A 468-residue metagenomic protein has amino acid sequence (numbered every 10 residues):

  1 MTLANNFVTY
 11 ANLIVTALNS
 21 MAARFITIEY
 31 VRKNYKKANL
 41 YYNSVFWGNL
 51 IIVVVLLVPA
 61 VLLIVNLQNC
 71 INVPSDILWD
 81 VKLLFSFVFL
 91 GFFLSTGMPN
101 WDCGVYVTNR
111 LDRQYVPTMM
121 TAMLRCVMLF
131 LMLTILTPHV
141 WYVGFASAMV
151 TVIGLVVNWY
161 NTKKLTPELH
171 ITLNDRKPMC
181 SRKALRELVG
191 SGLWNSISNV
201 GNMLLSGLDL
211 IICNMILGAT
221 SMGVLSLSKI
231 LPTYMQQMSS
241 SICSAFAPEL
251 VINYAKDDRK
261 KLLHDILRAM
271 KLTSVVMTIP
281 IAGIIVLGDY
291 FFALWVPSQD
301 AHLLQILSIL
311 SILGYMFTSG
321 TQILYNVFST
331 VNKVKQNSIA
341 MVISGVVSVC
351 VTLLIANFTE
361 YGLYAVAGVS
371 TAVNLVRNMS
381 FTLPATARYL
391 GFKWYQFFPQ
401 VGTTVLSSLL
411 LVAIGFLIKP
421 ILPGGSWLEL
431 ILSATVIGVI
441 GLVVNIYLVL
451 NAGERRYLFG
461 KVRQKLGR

Functional and structural regions predicted by a protein language model:
M1-N12, Y41, V140-F145, K183-S191 (+4 more regions): Interfacial/gating helices of multi-pass transporter permease domains
T16-R32, V107, H170-I171, S228 (+2 more regions): Helix-loop junctions and terminal segments of transmembrane helices in multi-pass membrane transport/translocation
F46-I71, L131, L263-S319, V346-L354 (+1 more regions): Alpha-helical transmembrane segments of multi-pass membrane transport and lipid-handling proteins
S86, V116-L169, K229, V342-V349 (+4 more regions): Hydrophobic alpha-helical transmembrane segments
F93-M120, F130-L131, W141, I309-S344 (+1 more regions): Membrane-interface junctions at transmembrane-helix termini in multi-pass inner-membrane proteins
T121, A146-L165, M179-I252, K271-L272 (+3 more regions): Transmembrane helical elements of multi-pass membrane transporters/channels
V140, G144, N158-S206, E249 (+3 more regions): Interhelical loop/hinge segments that connect adjacent transmembrane helices in multipass membrane
I171, R388-F397, V412-R468: Membrane-proximal transmembrane or re-entrant/amphipathic helices at the cytosolic face
